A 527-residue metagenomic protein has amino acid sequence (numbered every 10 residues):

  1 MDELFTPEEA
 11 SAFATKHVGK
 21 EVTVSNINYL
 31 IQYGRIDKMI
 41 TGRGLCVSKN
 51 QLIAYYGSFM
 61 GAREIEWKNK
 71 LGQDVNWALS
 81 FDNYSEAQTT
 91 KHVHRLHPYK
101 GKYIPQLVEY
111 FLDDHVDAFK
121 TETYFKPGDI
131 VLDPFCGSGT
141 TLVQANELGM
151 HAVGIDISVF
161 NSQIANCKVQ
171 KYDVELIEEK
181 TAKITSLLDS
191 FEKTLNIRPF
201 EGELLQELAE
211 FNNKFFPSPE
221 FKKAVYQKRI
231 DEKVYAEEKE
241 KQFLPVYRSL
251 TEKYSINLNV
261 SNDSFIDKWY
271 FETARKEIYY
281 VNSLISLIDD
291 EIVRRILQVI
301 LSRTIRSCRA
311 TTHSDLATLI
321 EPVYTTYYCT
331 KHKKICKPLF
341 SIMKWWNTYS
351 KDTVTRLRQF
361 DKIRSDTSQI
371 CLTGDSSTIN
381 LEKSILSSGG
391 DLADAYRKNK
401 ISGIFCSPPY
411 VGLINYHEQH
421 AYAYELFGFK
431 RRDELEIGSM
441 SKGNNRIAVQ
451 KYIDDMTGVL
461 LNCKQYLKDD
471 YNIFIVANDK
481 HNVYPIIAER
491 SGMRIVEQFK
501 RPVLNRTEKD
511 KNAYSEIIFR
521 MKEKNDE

Functional and structural regions predicted by a protein language model:
M1-V24: Polyanion-binding surface elements
P7-E9, I31-G61: Short helix-start
I53-D129, R294, R303-A310: Class I S-adenosyl-L-methionine
T89, N478-E527: Class I S-adenosyl-L-methionine
I104, F111, D117-K193, K331-I379 (+5 more regions): Conserved S-adenosyl-L-methionine
Q163-Y270, A274-E277, V281-L284, F429-K442: Conserved phosphoryl-transfer catalytic core
L244-I404, V411: SAM-dependent nucleic-acid methyltransferase catalytic core
L381-I385, G389-I404, P409-D469: SAM-dependent methyltransferase catalytic-core segment centered on the flexible catalytic loop and adjoining short
